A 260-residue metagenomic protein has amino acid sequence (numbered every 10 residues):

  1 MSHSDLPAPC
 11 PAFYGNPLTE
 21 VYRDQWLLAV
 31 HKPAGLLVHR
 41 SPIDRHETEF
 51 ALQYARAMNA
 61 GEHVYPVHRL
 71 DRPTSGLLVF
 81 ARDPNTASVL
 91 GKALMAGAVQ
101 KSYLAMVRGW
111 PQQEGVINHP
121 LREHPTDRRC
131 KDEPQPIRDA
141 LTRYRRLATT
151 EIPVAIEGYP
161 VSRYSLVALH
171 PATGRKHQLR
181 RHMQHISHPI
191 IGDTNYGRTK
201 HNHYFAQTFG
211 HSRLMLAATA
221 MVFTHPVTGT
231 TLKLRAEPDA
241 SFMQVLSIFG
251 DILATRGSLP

Functional and structural regions predicted by a protein language model:
M1-L166, I186, Y204-A206, T231 (+1 more regions): RNA pseudouridine synthases
A51, G158-M221, L232: Pseudouridine synthase
R108, H170, T224-P226: A generic structural motif
E151, G197, V227: Residue-level detector of flexible, active-site-proximal loop/helix-junction positions within diverse enzyme catalytic
